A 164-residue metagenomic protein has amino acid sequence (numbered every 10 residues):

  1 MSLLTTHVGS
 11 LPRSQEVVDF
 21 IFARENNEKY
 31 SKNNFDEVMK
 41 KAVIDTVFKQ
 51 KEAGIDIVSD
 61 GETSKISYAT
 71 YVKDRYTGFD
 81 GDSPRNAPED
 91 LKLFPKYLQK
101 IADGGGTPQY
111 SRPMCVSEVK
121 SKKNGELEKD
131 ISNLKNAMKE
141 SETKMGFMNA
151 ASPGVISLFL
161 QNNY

Functional and structural regions predicted by a protein language model:
M1-Y164: Domain-level signal for soluble alpha/beta catalytic cores
